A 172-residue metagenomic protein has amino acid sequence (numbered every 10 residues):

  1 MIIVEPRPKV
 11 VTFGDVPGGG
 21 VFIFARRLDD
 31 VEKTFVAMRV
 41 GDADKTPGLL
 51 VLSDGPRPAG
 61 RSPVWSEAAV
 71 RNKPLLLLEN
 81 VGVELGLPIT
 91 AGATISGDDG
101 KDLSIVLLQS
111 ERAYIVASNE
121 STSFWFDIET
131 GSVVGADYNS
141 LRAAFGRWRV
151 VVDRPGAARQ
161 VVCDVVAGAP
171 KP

Functional and structural regions predicted by a protein language model:
M1-P172: Structural boundary micro-motifs
